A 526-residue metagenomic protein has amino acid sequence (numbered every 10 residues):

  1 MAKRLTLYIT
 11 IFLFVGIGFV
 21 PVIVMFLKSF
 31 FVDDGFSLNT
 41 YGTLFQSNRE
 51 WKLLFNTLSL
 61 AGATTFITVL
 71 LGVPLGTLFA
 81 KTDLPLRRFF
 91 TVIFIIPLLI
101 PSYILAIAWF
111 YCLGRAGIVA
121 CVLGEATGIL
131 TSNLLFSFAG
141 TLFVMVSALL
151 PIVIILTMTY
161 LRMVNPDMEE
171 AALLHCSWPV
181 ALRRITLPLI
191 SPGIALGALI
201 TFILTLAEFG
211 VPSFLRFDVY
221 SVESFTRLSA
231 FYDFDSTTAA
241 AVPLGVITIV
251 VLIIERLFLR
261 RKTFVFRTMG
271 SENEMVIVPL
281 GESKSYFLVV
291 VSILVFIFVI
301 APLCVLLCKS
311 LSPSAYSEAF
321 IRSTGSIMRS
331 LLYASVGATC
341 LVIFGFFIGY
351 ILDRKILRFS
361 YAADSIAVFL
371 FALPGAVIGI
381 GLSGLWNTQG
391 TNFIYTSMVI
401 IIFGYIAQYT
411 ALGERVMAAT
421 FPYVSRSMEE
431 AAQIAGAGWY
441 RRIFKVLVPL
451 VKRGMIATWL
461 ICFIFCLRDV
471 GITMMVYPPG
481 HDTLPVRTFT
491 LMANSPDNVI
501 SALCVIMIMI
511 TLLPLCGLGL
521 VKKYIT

Functional and structural regions predicted by a protein language model:
A2-D34, Q46-R162, L189-F209, A239-R256 (+7 more regions): Membrane-water interface segments at the C-terminal ends of transmembrane alpha-helices in multi-pass inner-membrane
S37-F45, R183, L307, L311-E318: A short amphipathic helical element positioned immediately N-terminal to and/or at the very start of a transmembrane
T82, V164-I190, F217, F320 (+3 more regions): Short helix-to-coil transition segments within interhelical loops that connect adjacent transmembrane helices
Y111, L206-Y232, V470-D497: Glycine-rich helix-loop "coupling/hinge" segments at transmembrane-helix boundaries in multipass transporters
N165, V180, F217-S221, V250-Y286 (+2 more regions): Feature of multi-pass inner-membrane transport and sensor proteins that recognizes transmembrane helices together
D167-M168, D233, F359, V424-M428 (+2 more regions): Conserved short cytoplasmic inter-helical helices of the MFS fold
L173-P179, T186-F266: Internal metal/ion-chelating core segments
L257-T263, C516-T526: Membrane-interface capping segments at transmembrane-helix boundaries
